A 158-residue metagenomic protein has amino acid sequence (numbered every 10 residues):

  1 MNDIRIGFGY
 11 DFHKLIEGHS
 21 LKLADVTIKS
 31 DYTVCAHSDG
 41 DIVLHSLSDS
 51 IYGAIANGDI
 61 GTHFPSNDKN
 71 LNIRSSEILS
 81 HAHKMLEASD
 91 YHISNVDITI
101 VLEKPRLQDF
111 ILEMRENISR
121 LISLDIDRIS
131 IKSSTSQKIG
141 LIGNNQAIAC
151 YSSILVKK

Functional and structural regions predicted by a protein language model:
D3-D11: Short amphipathic
I4, I16, S20-K29: Polyampholytic, low-complexity intrinsically disordered segments
I28-S38, P65-N70, K138-I142: A short glycine/serine-rich beta->alpha loop
T33-I42, S46-D59, H63: Conserved mixed alpha/beta catalytic, RNA-binding, or beta-rich assembly cores of soluble enzyme, regulatory
I51-S94: Glycine- and Gly-Pro-enriched alpha-helical subdomains that act as flexible, kink-prone "lid/hinge" or packing modules
D97-L102, R106, F110-I142: Short, conserved loop-to-beta-strand elements that form functional interface hotspots
I142-K158: C-terminal edge-of-domain segments
